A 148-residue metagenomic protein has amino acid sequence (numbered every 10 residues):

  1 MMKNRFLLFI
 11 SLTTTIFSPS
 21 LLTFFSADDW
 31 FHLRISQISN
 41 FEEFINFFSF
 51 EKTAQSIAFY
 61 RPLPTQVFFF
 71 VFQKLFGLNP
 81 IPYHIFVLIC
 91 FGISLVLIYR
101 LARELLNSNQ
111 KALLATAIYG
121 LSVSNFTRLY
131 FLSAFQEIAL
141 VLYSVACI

Functional and structural regions predicted by a protein language model:
M1-I16: Start-transfer (signal-anchor) and selected internal transmembrane alpha helices of multi-pass inner/ER membrane
K3, F76-P82, L105-L113: Membrane-helix interface segments
T14-Q37: Helix-to-loop transition at the C-terminal end of transmembrane segments
L22-F24, F41-Q66, K74, P80-I81 (+1 more regions): Membrane-proximal lumenal/periplasmic loop motifs of glycosylation machinery
T23, S56-Y60, N79-I89, I118 (+1 more regions): Membrane-embedded glycan-lipid processing machinery
I85-L106, A146-C147: Transmembrane-helix motifs of polytopic, lipid-linked glycan transferases
I98-S124, V141-L142: Transmembrane-helix signature of polytopic, membrane-embedded enzymes that assemble or transfer cell-envelope glycans
Q136-I148: Specific aromatic-rich, kink-prone transmembrane helix
